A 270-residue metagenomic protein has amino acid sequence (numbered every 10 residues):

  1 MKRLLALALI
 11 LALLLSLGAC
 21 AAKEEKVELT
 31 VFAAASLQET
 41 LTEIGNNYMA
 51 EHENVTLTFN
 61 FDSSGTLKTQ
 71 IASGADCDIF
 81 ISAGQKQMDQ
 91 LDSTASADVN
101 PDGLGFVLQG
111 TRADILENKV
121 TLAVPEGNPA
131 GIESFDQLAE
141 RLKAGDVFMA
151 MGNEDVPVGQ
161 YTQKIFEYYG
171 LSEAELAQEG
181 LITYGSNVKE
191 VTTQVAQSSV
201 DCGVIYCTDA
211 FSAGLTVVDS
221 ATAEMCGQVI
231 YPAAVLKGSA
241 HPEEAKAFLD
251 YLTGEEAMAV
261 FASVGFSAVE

Functional and structural regions predicted by a protein language model:
M1-L9: Positively charged n-region of N-terminal signal peptides that target proteins for export
I10-L11, K86: Short, linear, compositionally biased motifs with a strong N-terminal bias
L15-A19: C-terminal motif of bacterial Sec signal peptides marking the signal peptidase cleavage site
C20-A50, G65, A72, G84-Q85 (+2 more regions): Exported/periplasmic ABC-transporter solute-binding proteins
H52-F59: A generic structural motif
F61-T69, D76-T94: Ligand-binding clamshell of periplasmic/extracellular solute-binding protein-like
D62, L104-G105, S186: Short gly/ser/thr-rich secondary-structure transition/capping motifs
L91-T111, A210-A221: Ligand-binding "clamshell"
